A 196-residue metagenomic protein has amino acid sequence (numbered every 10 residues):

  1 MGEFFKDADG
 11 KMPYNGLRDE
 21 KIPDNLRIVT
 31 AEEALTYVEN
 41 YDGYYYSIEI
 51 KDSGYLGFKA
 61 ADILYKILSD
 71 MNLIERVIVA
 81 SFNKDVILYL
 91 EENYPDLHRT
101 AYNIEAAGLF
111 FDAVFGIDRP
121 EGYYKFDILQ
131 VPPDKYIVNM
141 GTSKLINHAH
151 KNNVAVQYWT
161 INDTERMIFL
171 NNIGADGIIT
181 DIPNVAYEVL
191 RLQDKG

Functional and structural regions predicted by a protein language model:
M1-L88, E92-N93, K125-N152: Metal-dependent phosphodiesterase/phospholipase catalytic core, i.e., the His/Asp/Glu-rich active-site region
K21, L109-G196: C-terminal active-site rim and adjoining tail of enzyme catalytic domains
N25, A80-F82, A101, I161 (+1 more regions): Short beta-strand scaffold positions
S47, H98-T100, Q157: Short, well-structured secondary-structure segments
I50, N103, T160: Short beta-strand/turn micro-motifs composed of small residues that flank or help shape donor/cofactor-binding pockets
N83, P95-H98, E188: Active-site-proximal helices and loops of the catalytic beta/alpha 8
A101-L109: Hydrophobic alpha-helical transmembrane segments of multi-pass integral membrane proteins, especially transporters
